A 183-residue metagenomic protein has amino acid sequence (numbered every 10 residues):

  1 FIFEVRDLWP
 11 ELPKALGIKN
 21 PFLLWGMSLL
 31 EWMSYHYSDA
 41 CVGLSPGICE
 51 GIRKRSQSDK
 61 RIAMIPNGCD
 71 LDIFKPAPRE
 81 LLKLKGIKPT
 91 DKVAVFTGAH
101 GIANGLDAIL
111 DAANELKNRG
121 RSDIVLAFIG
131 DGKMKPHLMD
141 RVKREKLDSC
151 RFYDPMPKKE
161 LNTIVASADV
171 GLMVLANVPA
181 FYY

Functional and structural regions predicted by a protein language model:
I2-L29, D72: Acceptor-binding helix/loop patch of EC 2.4 sugar-transfer enzymes, predominantly nucleotide-sugar-dependent
F22-G43: Membrane-proximal helix-turn-helix segments that form the acceptor-binding/catalytic region of lipid-linked
G47, I65-G68: Carbohydrate-associated surface elements
C69, T97, V125-L138: Glycosyltransferase donor-sugar binding loop
K75-K88: A short helix/loop element that forms part of the nucleotide-sugar donor recognition site in Leloir-type
I87-N114, A127: Conserved donor-binding/catalytic core segment of Leloir-type glycosyltransferases
N104, P157-Y183: Nucleotide-sugar-dependent
I129-G130, P136-N162, S167: Nucleotide-activated donor-binding/catalytic signature segment of Leloir-type glycosyltransferases, i.e., the conserved
